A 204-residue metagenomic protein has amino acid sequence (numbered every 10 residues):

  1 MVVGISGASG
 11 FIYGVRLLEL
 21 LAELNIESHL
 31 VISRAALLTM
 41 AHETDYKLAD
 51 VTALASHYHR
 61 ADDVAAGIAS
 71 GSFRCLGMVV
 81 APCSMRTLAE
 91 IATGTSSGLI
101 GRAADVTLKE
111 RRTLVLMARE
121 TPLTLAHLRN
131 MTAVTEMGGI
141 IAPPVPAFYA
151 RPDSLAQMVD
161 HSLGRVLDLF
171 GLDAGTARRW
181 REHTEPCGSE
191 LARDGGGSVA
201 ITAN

Functional and structural regions predicted by a protein language model:
M1-T184: A cross-family phosphate/adenosyl-ligand binding-site feature
A192-R193: Short, low-complexity intrinsically disordered segments enriched in A/P/G/S/L with frequent Arg, especially at protein
A200-N204: N-terminal, intrinsically disordered charge-dense segments
